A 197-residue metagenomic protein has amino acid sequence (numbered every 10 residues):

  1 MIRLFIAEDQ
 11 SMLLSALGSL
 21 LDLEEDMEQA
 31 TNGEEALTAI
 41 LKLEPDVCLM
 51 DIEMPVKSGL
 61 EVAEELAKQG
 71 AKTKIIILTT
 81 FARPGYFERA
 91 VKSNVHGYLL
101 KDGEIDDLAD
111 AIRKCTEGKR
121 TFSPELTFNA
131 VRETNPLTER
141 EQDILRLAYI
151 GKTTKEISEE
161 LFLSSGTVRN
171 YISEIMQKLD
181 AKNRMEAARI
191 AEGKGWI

Functional and structural regions predicted by a protein language model:
S11-E28: Two-component/phosphorelay signaling modules centered on CheY-like receiver
E24-N32, A39, A181: Short hydrophobic/Thr-rich beta-strand motif most characteristic of the beta2 strand and flanking loop of CheY-like
N32-E35, S58-E61: Acidic catalytic/metal-coordinating carboxylates
I52-M54: Receiver (REC) domain active-site loop signature in two-component systems and cognate sites in sensor histidine kinases
Y86-V91, V95-Q142, W196: Short, flexible helix-to-coil linker/hinge segments that flank and couple to helix-turn-helix
V131-G166: Helix-turn-helix DNA-binding segment
T153-E186: Recognition helix of helix-turn-helix DNA-binding domains
